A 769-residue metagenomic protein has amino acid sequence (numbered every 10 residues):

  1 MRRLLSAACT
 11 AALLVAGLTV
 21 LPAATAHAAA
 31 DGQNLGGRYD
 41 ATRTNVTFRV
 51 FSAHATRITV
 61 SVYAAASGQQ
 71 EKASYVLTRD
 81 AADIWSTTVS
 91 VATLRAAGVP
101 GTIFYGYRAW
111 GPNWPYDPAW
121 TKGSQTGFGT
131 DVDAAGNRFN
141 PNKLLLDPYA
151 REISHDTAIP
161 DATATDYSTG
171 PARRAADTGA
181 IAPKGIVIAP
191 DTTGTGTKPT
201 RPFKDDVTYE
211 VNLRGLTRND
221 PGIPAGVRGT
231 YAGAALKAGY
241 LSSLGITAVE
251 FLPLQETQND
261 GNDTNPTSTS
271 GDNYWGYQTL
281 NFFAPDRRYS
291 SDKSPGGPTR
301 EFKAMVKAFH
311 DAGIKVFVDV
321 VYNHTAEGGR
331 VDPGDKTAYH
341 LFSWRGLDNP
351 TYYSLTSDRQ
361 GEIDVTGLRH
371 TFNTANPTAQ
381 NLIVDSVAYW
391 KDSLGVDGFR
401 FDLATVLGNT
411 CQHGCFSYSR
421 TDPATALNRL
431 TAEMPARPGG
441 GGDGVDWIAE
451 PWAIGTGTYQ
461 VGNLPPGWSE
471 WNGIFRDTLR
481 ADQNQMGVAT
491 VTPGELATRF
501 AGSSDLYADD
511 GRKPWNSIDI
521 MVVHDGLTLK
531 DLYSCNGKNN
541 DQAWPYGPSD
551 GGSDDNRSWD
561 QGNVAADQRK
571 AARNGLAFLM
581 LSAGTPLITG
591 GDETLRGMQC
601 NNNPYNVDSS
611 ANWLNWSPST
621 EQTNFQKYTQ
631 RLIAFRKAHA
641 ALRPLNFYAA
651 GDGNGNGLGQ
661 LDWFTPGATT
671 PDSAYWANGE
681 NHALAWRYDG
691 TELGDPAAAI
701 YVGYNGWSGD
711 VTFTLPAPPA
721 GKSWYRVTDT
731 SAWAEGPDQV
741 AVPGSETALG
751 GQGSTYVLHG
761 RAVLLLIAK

Functional and structural regions predicted by a protein language model:
M1-A11: N-terminal export and membrane-targeting signals
L5, P22-Y209, R214, L241 (+3 more regions): Carbohydrate-interacting/catalytic domains
C9-T19: Hydrophobic core
V50, Y107, V211, L241 (+9 more regions): Conserved, mostly hydrophobic/aromatic
V60-Y63, Y116-G123, N219-P224, P253 (+7 more regions): Short, solvent-exposed loop/turn and secondary-structure capping segments
S168-G170, T178, T200-F203, N212-A232 (+5 more regions): Substrate-binding/active-site clefts of carbohydrate-active enzymes
V207-Y209, V249, V316-V318, F399 (+2 more regions): Hydrophobic faces of well-ordered beta-strands that scaffold small-molecule active sites in alpha/beta enzyme cores
R420-G590, T594-L595, N603-V607, A640-F647 (+5 more regions): Conserved alpha/beta catalytic core and glycan-binding cleft of carbohydrate-active enzymes
